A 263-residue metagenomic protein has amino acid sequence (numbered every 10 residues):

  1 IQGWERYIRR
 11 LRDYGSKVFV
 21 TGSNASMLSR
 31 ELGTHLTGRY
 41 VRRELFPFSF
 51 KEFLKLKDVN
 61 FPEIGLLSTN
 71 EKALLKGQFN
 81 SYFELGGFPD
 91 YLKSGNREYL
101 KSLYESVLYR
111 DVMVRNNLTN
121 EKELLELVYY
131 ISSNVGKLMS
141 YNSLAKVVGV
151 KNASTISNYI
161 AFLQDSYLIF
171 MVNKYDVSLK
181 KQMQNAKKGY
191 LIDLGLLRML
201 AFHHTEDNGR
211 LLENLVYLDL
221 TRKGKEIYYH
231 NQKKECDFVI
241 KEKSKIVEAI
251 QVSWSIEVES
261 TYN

Functional and structural regions predicted by a protein language model:
I1-I8, R30-L32: Conserved ATPase-coupling elements of RecA-like P-loop NTPase cores
R12, Y129-S133, G149, T221: Short, locally clustered residues in the helix-turn-helix/winged-helix DNA-binding domain
R12-T34, L163: Sensor-1/coupling segment of RecA-like P-loop NTPase cores
G15-S16, T37-V41, K245-V247: Short glycine-/polar-rich loops that comprise or flank the Walker A/P-loop and associated switch/sensor motifs
N24-A25, R30-S133, K137: Interdomain motor-coupling "hinge/lid" segment immediately C-terminal to the ATP-binding subdomain of NTP-driven enzymes
N142-K146: A short acidic, leucine-rich amphipathic alpha-helix
V150-D165: Short amphipathic alpha-helical interaction segments
A161-L168, V172-N263: A cross-kingdom feature that marks ATP-driven nucleic-acid transaction machinery
